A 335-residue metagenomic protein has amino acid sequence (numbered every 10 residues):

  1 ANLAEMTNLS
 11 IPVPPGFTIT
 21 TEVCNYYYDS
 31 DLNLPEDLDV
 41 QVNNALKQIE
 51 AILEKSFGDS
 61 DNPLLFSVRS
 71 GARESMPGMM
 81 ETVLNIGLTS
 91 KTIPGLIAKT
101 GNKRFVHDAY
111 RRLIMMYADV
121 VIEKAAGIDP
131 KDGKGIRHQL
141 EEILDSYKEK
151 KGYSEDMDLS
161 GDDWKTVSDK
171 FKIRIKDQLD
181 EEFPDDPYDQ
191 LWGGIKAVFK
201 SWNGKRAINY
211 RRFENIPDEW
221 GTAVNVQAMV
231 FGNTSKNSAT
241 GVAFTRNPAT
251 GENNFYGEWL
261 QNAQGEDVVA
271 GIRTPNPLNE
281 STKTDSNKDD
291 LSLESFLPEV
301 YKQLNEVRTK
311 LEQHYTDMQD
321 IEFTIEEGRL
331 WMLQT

Functional and structural regions predicted by a protein language model:
A1-T335: Nucleotide/phosphate-binding sheet-loop regions of phosphoryl- and nucleotidyl-transfer enzymes
